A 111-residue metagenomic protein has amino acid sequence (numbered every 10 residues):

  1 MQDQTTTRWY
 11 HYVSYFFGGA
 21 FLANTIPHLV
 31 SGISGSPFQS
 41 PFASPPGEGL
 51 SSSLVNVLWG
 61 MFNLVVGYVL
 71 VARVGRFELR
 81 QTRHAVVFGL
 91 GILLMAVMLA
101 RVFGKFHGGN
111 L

Functional and structural regions predicted by a protein language model:
Q2-L111: Membrane-interface extramembranous regions
